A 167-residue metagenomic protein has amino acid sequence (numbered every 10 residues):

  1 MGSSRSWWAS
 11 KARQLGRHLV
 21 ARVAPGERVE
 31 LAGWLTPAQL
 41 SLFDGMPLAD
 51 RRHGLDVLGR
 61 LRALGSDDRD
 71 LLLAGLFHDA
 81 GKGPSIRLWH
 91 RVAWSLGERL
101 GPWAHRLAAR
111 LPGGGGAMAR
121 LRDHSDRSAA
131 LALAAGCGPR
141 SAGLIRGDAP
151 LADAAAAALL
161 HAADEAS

Functional and structural regions predicted by a protein language model:
M1-L42, A149-A152, S167: Non-catalytic interface/linker regions that flank or bridge core catalytic/transmembrane domains
A32, P37-S167: Divalent metal-dependent catalytic cores for phosphoryl transfer on phosphate-bearing substrates
